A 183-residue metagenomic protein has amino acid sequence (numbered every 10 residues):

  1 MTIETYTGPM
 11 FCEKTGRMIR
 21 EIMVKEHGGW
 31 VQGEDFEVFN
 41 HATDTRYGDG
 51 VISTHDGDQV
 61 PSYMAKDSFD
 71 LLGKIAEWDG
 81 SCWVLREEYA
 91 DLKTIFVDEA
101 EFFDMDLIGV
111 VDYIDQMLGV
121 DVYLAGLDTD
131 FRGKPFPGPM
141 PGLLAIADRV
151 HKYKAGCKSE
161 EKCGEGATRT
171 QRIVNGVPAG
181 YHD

Functional and structural regions predicted by a protein language model:
M1-V84, D130-G142, A155, G180: Conserved P-loop
W30, D44, W83, E88 (+1 more regions): Replace "adjacent to P-loop NTPase cores in ATP/GTP-dependent enzymes" with "adjacent to NTP-binding cores
Y89-T94: Short acidic/histidine-rich motifs immediately flanking catalytic phosphotransfer sites in two-component signaling
